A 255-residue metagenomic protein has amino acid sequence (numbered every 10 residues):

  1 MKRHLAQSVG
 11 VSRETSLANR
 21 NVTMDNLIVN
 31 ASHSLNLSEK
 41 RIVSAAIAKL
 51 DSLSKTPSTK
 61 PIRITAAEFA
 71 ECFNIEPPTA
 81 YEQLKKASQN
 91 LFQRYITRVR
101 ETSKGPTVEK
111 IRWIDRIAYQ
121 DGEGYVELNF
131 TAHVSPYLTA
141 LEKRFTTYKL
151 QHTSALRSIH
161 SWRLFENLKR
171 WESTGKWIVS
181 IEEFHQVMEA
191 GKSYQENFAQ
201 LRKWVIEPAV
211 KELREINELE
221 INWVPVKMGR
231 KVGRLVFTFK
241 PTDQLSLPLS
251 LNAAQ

Functional and structural regions predicted by a protein language model:
M1-Q255: Charged, alpha-helix-forming regions
